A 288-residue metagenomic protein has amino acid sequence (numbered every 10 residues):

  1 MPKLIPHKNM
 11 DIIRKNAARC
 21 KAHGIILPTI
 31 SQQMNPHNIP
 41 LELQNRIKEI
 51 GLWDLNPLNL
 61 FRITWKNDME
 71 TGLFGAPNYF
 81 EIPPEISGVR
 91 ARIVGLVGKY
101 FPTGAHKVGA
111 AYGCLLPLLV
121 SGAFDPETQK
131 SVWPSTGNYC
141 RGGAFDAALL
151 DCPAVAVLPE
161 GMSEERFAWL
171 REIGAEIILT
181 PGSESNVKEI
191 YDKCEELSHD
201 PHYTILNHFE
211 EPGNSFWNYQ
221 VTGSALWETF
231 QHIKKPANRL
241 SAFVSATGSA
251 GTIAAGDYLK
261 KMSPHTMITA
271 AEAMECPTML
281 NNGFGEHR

Functional and structural regions predicted by a protein language model:
M1-R288: PLP-dependent amino-acid enzyme catalytic core
